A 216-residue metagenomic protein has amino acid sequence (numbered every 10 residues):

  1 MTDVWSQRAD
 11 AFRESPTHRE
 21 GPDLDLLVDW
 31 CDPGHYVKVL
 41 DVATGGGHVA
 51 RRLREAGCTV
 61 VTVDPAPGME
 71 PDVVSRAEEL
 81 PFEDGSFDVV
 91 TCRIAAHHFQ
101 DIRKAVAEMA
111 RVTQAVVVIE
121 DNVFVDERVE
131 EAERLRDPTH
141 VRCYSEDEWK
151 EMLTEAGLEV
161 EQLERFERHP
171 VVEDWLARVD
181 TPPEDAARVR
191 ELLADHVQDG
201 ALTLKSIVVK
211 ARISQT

Functional and structural regions predicted by a protein language model:
M1-G34, H48-R52, E167, E173-L176: Conserved class I S-adenosyl-L-methionine
L40-E79: Class I SAM-dependent methyltransferase SAM/SAH-binding core
G46-H48, E161-T216: Conserved Class I S-adenosyl-L-methionine
T91: A conserved beta-strand element that flanks and buttresses the S-adenosyl-L-methionine
H97-H98: A short His-aromatic
R103-V117: A short glycine-rich, Lys/Arg-flanked "PGG" loop and its adjoining helix->strand segment in the class I
V116-V141: Conserved class I S-adenosyl-L-methionine
R142-G157: Short alpha-helix
